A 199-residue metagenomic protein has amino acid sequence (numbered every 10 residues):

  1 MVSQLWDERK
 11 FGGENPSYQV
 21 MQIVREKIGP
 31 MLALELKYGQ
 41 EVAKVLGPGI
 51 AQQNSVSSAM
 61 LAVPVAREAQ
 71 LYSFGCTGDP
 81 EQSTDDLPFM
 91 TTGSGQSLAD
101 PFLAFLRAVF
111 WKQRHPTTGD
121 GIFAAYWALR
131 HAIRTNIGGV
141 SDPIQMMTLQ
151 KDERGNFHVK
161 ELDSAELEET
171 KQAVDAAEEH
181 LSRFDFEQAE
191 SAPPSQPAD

Functional and structural regions predicted by a protein language model:
M1-L46, Q52-S55, P80-F123, I137-G138 (+1 more regions): Conserved short S/T/G-enriched processing/targeting/catalytic segments and their helical context
E14, R154-G155: Intrinsic-disorder/low-complexity loop/linker signature
E41, G49, P64, T77 (+2 more regions): Compositionally biased, intrinsically disordered low-complexity regions
A43-L46, S73-F74, R130-A132: Short secondary-structure boundary micro-motifs
Q53-V65, Q70, D142-Q150, F157: Short beta-strand scaffold segments in enzyme catalytic cores
M60-S94: A mid-sequence, solvent-exposed acidic-amphipathic segment
L71-G75, L103-A104, H158-E161: Short acidic, glycine/serine/threonine-rich loops at helix termini
G119-T148: A structural-propensity feature for long, helix-poor, extended segments
